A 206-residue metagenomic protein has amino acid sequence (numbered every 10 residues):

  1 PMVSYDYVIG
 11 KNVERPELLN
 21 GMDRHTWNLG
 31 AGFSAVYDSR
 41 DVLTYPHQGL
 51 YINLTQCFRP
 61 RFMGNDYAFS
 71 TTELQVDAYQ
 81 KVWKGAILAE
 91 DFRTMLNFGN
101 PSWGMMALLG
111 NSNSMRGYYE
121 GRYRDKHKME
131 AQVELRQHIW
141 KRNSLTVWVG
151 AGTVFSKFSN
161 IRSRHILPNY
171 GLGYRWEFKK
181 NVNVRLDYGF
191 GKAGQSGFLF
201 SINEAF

Functional and structural regions predicted by a protein language model:
P1-Y5, L50-F58, L74, E90-L96 (+4 more regions): Transmembrane beta-barrel strands of outer-membrane/channel proteins
M2-V8, R40, R59-R61, D77-Y79 (+4 more regions): Structural signature of outer-membrane beta-barrel domains
I9-L19, L50-F58, A107-R116, A151-F155 (+1 more regions): Flexible, solvent-exposed coil segments and beta strand-coil junctions, predominantly the extracellular/periplasmic
I9-P16, P46-Q48, M63-S70, P101-L108 (+2 more regions): Outer-membrane beta-barrel translocator domains and adjoining extracellular loop/strand segments of Gram-negative
G21, A31-I139: C-terminal outer-membrane beta-barrel translocator/porin domains of Gram-negative envelope proteins and their
N28, F69-T71, K126-K128, L167 (+2 more regions): Membrane-spanning beta-strands of outer-membrane beta-barrel proteins
G32, L172-F178, Q195-F206: Outer-membrane beta-barrel "beta-signal"
V42-T44, W83-L88, K141-L145, W176-L186: Repeated loop/turn-to-beta-strand initiation elements of outer-membrane beta-barrel proteins
